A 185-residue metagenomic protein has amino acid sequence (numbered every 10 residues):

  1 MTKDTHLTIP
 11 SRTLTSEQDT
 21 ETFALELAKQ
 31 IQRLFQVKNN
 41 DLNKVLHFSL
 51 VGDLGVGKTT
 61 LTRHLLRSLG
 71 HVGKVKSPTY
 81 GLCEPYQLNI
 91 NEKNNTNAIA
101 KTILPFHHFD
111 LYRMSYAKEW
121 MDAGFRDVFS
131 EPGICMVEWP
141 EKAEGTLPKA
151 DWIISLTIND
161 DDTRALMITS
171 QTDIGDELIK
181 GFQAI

Functional and structural regions predicted by a protein language model:
M1-T5, P10, K118-I185: Short phosphate-coordinating micro-motif centered on Lys-Gly-acidic
T2-L34: N-terminal pre-Walker A segment at the start of P-loop NTPase domains
Q30-V45: Phosphate-binding P-loop
N43, H71-Y86: Short beta-strand-centered segment that lines the nucleotide-binding/catalytic pocket of NTP-utilizing
F48-L50: Hydrophobic anchor at the beta1->P-loop junction of P-loop NTPases
L54: The conserved Walker
K58: Conserved lysine of the Walker
G81-S115: Switch I (G2) and immediately adjacent beta-strands of P-loop GTPase domains
